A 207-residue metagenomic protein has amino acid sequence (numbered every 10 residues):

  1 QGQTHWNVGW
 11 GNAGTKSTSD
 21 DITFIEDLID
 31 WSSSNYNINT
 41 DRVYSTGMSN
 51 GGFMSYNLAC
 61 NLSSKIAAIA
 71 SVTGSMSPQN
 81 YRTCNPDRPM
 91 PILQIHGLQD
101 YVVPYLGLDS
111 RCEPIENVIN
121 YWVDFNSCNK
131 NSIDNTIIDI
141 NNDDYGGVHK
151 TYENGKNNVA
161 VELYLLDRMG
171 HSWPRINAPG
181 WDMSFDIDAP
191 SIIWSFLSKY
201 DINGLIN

Functional and structural regions predicted by a protein language model:
Q1-W6, I66, P78-Q79, V102-Y105 (+1 more regions): Short substrate-entry loop that stabilizes the transition state in hydrolases
Q1-Y44, M48, M54-N57, N61 (+2 more regions): Serine-hydrolase catalytic machinery in alpha/beta-hydrolase-like enzymes
D20-D27, W31, F53-N57, N61-S64 (+3 more regions): Extracytoplasmic/secreted proteins, especially bacterial periplasmic and envelope-associated proteins
I29-Y36, L62, A70-T73, H96 (+2 more regions): Sec/Tat-exported extracytoplasmic proteins
N37-I38, T46, N50-G51, N61-S64 (+2 more regions): Extracellular/periplasmic catalytic domains that process cell-envelope and extracellular macromolecules
R42-G47, F53-L58, A67-T73, P91-G97 (+5 more regions): Structural recognition of the beta-strand scaffold that forms the well-ordered cores of secreted hydrolase catalytic
A67-N157: The feature captures the conserved acid-bearing segment of alpha/beta-hydrolase catalytic domains
M90, N120-N207: Alpha/beta-hydrolase-fold serine-hydrolase catalytic core, especially in secreted/extracellular enzymes
